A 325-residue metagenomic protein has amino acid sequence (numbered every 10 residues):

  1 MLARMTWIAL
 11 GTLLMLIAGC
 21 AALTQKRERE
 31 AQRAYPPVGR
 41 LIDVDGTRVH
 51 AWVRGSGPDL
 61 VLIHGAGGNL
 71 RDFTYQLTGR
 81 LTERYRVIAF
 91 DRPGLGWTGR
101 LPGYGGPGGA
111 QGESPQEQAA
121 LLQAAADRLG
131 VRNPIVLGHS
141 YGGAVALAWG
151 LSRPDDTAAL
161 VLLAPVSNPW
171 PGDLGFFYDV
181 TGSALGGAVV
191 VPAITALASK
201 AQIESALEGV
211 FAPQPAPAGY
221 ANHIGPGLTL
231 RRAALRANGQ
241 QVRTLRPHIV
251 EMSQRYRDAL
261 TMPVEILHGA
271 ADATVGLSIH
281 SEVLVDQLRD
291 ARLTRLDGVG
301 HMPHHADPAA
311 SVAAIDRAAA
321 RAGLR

Functional and structural regions predicted by a protein language model:
M1-P58, E83-Y85, E113, V131-R132 (+1 more regions): Alpha/beta-hydrolase fold catalytic core
W52-R54, A89-L137: Active-site loop/oxyanion-hole signature of alpha/beta-hydrolase fold enzymes
V53-G99: Conserved HGGG/HGGXW glycine-rich cap/lid loop of the alpha/beta-hydrolase fold
I63-G65, H139, H268: The conserved beta1-alpha1 loop
R132-D173: Conserved hydrolase catalytic core segment
L160-P192: Flexible "cap/lid" loop of the alpha/beta hydrolase fold
R232-S281: Conserved serine/cysteine hydrolase catalytic core
R289-R325: Catalytic active-site module of serine/aspartate enzymes centered on a nucleophile-bearing elbow/loop
